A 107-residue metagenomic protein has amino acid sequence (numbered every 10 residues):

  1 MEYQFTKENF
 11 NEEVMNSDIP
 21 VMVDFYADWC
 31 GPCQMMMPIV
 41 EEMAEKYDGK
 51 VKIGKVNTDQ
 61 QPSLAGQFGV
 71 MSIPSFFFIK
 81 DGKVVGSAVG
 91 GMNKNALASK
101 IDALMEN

Functional and structural regions predicted by a protein language model:
M1-M22, A27-K52, Q60-N107: Proteins that catalyze or organize thiol-disulfide redox chemistry and the adjacent proteostasis machinery handling
K55: Conserved residues in the N-terminal Rossmann fold of short-chain dehydrogenase/reductase
